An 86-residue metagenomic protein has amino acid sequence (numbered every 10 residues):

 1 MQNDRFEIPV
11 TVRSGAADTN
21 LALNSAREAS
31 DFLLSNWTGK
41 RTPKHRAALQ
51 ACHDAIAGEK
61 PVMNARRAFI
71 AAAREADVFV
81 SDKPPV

Functional and structural regions predicted by a protein language model:
M1, A16, R27-E28, A73-R74: N-terminal functional modules and adjacent low-complexity/disordered segments of proteins
M1-V12: Short, charged/polar N-terminal "headpieces" of proteins
N3, L23, T42, R66-R67: Hydrophobic residues within membrane-embedded alpha helices
V10-R13, N20-A22, P85: Domain-length accessory/inserted modules outside core catalytic folds
A17-Q50: A short, structured beta-strand/loop element
H53-V86: Short, compact, well-ordered microdomains
